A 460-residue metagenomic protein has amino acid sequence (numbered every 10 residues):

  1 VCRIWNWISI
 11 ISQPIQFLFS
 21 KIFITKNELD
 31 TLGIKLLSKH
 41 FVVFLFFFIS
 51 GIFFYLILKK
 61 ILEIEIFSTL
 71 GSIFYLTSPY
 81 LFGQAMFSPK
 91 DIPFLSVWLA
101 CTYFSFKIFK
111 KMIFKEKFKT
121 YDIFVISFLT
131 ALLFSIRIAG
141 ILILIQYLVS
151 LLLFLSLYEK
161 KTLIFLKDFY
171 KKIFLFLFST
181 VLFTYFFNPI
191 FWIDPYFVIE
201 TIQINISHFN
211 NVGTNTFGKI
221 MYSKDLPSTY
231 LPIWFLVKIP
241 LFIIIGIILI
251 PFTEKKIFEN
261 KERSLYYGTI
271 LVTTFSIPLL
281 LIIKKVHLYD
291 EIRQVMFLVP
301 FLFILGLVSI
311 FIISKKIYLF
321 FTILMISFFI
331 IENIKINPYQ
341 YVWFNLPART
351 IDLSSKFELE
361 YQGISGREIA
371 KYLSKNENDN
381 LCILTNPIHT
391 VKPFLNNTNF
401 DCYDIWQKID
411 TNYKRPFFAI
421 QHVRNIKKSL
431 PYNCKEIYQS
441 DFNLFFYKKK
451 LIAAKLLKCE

Functional and structural regions predicted by a protein language model:
V1-I4, I8, L132-F134, L144-I164 (+3 more regions): Transmembrane-lumen/periplasm boundary regions of multi-pass, lipid-linked membrane glycan transferases
W5, P189-W192, V198-I206, V286-L288 (+1 more regions): Catalytic lumenal/periplasmic loop and adjoining terminal transmembrane helix of membrane glycan-assembly enzymes
S20-K26, I49-T77, F114-Y121, V125 (+2 more regions): Transmembrane-helix signature of polytopic, membrane-embedded enzymes that assemble or transfer cell-envelope glycans
F41-L62, A100-F104, K255-K256, L305: Transmembrane-helix motifs of polytopic, lipid-linked glycan transferases
K59-E63, F106-V125, L152-K172, I247-L265 (+1 more regions): Membrane-interface junctions at the ends of membrane-embedded or membrane-associated helices
S68-L76, G83, Y103, T130 (+1 more regions): Short helix- or helix-capping micro-motifs that position conserved polar/aromatic residues at function-defining sites
Y80, M86-P93: Short acidic/glycine- and proline-prone juxtamembrane loop motifs at membrane-interface regions of multi-pass membrane
D91-V97, L133-L142, I233-I247, L288-I313: Hydrophobic/aromatic-rich transmembrane helices and adjacent perimembrane loops
